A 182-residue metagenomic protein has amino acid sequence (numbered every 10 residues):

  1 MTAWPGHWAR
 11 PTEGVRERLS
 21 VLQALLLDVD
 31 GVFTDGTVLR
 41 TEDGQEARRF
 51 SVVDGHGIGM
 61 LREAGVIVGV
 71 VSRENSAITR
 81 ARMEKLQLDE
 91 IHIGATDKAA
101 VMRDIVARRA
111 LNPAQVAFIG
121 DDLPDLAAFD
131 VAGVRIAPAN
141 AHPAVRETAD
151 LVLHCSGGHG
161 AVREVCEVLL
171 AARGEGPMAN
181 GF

Functional and structural regions predicted by a protein language model:
M1-L27, E175-F182: Non-catalytic pre-domain segments flanking phosphatase-related domains
A3-W4, A9, Q45-R48, G69 (+1 more regions): Short, flexible loop segments at the rims of nucleotide/cofactor-binding pockets, characterized by
L19-V38, F129, V162: Asp-based phosphoryl-transfer active-site loop
V21-Q23, V66, A114-Q115: Short coil/turn segments at beta-strand junctions that form active-site/ligand-binding loops
T37-G59: Basic, amphipathic juxtamembrane/active-site segments that coordinate anionic phosphate or diphosphate groups
G44-S51, I78, E84-L86, E90-H92 (+1 more regions): Mg2+-dependent phosphoryl-transfer enzymes with acidic/Ser/Thr/Gly-rich catalytic loops
I58-R82, F129: Substrate-recognition element of Asp-dependent hydrolases with the DxDx(T/V) motif
